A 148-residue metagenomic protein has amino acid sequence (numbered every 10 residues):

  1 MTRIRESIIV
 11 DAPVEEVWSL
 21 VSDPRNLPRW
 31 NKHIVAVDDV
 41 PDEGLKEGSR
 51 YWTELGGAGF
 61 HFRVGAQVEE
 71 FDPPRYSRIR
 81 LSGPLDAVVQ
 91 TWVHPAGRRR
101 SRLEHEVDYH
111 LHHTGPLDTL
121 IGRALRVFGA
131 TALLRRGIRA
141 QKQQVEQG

Functional and structural regions predicted by a protein language model:
M1-K46: Hydrophobic ligand-binding cavity/cleft-lining segments
D11, P24, A58, F128-T131: Residues at alpha-helix boundaries and the short loops/turns that link adjacent helices
A12, R29, R63, A132-R136: Generic recognition of short, well-ordered alpha-helical interface segments
E15-W18, R135, R139: Amphipathic alpha-helical segments that line or abut small-molecule/effector binding pockets and mediate allosteric
D38-V88, A96-R98, R102-E104, R136-G148: Glycine-rich portal/gate segments that line the openings of hydrophobic small-molecule binding cavities
R80-A132: Beta-strand/loop substructures that line and gate deep hydrophobic ligand-binding cavities in soluble
